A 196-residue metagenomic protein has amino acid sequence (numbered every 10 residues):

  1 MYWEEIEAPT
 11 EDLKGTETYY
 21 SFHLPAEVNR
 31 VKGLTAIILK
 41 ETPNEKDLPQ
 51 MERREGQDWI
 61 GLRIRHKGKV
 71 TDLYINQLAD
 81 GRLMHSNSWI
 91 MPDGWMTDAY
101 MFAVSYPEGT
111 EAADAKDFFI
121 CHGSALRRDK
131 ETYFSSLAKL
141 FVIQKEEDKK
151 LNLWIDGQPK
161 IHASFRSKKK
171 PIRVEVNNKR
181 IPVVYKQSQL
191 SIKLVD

Functional and structural regions predicted by a protein language model:
M1-S167, R180-I181, Y185-D196: CBM-like, beta-strand-rich accessory domains located in the C-terminal region of large, secreted polysaccharide-active
E175-K179: Short strand-turn-strand beta-turns centered on an Asx-Gly dipeptide
